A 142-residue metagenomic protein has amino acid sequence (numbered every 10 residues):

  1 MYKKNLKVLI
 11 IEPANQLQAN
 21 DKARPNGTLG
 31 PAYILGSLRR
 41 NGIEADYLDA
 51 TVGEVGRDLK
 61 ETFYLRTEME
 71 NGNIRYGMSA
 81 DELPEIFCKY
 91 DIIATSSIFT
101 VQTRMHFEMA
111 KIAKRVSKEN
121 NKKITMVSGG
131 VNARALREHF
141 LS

Functional and structural regions predicted by a protein language model:
M1-K3: Basic/polar N-terminal segments that are highly enriched at the extreme N-terminus, encompassing both cleavable
L6, S37, N41-R57, M69-S142: Glycine-rich beta-alpha loop elements in corrinoid/cobalamin-binding modules across cobalamin-dependent enzymes
E12-Q18: Short polar catalytic/cofactor-binding loops
Q18-P31: Glycine- and acidic-residue-enriched helix-capping/strand-helix junction motifs
K22-A23, D58-K60: Short aromatic-enriched loop/helix-cap "lid" or pocket-rim segments at secondary-structure transitions that line
A32-G36: N-terminal G-site helix/loop of the GST-like fold
K60-T67: N-terminal pre-core extensions flanking Radical SAM catalytic domains
